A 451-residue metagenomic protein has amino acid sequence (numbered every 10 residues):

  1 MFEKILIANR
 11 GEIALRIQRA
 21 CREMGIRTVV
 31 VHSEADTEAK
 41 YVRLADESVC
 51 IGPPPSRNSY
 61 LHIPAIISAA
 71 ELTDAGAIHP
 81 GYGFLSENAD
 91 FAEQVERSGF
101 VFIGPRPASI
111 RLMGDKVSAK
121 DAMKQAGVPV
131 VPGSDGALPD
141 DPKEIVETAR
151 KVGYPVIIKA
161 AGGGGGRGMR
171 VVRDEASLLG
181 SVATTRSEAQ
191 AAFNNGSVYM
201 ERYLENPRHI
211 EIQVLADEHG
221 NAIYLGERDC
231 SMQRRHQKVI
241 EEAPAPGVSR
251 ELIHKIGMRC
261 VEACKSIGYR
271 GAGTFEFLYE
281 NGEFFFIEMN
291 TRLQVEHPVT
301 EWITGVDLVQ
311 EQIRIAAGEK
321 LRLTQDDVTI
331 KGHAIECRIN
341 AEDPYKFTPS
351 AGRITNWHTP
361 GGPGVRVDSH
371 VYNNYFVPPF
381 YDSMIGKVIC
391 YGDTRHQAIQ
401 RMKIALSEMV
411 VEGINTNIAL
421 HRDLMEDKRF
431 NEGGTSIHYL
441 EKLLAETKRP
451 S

Functional and structural regions predicted by a protein language model:
M1-A126, D135-E147, Q397: ATP-binding N-terminal substructure of ATP-dependent carboxylate-amine bond-forming enzymes
I7-I26, S48, E71-T73, E96 (+4 more regions): ATP-dependent carboxylate activation and anion-phosphoryl transfer catalytic cores that bind Mg-ATP to form
P55, A108, S134, R167 (+2 more regions): Generic anion/oxyanion-binding catalytic loop in active/binding sites
R57-N58, I110, G168, H297-V299: A generic structural signal for short coil/turn motifs at secondary-structure boundaries
A122, Y154, R167, H236-K238: N-terminal phosphate-binding caps/lids of nucleotide- and nucleic-acid-binding domains
E147-I157: Acidic/histidine-enriched active-site and ligand-binding environments that engage anionic O-linkages
